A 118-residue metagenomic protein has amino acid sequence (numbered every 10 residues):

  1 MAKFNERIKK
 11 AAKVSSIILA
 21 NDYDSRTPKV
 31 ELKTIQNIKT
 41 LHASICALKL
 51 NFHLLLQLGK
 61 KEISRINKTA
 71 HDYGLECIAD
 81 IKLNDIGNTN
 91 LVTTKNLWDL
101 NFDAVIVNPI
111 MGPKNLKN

Functional and structural regions predicted by a protein language model:
M1-I78: Conserved N-terminal beta1-alpha1 strand-loop-helix module at the mouth
N67-N115: Glycine/small-residue-rich loop that forms an oxyanion/phosphate-binding "nest" at active or ligand-binding sites
N118: Divalent metal-binding pocket/active-site signature
